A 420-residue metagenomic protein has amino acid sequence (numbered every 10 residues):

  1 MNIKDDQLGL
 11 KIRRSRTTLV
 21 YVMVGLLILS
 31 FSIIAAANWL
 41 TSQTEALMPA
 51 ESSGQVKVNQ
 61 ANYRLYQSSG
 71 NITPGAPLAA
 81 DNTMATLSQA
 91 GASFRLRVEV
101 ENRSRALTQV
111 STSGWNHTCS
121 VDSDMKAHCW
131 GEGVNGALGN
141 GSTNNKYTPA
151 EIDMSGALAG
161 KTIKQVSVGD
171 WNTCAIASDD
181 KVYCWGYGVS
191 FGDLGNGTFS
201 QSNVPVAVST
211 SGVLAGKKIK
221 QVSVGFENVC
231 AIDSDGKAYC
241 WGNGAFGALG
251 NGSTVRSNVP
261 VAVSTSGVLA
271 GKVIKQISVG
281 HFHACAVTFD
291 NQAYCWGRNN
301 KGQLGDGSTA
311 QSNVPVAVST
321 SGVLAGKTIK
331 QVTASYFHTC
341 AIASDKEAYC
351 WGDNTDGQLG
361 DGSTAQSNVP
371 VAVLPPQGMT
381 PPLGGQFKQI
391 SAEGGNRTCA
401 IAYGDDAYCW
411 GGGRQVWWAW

Functional and structural regions predicted by a protein language model:
M1-E51: Sec-dependent, cleavable N-terminal signal peptides
L47-Q89: Short, compositionally biased P/S/T/A/G/V-rich stretches that sit at domain boundaries
V58, R105-V134, K388, C409 (+1 more regions): An edge-strand/N-cap motif at the start of beta-rich repeat modules
T83-S104: Contiguous beta-strand segments within globular domains
N116-S120, C129, N172-A175, C184-G186 (+8 more regions): Conserved core positions of repeat-based scaffolds
D124-K126, T162-Q165, S178-K181, K220-Q221 (+6 more regions): Tandem repeat domain/solenoid detector
W130-T148, W185-V204, V208, W241-V259 (+5 more regions): Short glycine/serine- and acidic-residue-enriched loop/turn motifs that recur at repeat junctions
A157-K161, V213-K217, V268-K272, V323-K327 (+1 more regions): Short glycine-/Asp-/Thr-/Trp-enriched loop segments that recur within the blades of beta-propeller repeat domains
